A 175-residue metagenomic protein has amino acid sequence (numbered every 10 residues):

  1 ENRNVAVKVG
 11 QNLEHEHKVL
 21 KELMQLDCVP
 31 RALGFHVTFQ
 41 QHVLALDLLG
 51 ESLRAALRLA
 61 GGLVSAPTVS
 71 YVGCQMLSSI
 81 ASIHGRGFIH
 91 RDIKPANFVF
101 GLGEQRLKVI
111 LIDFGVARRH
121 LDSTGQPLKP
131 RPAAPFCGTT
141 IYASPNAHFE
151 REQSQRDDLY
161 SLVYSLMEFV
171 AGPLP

Functional and structural regions predicted by a protein language model:
E1-H15: ATP-binding glycine-rich loop module of kinase domains
V19-D27: Structural motif at the C-terminus of the N-lobe alphaC helix and the adjacent alphaC-beta4 loop of the Hanks-type
R31-H42: Short beta-strand micro-motifs within the conserved protein kinase catalytic domain, predominantly in the N-lobe
L49-L59: Structural motif in protein kinase domains
V72-G73: Activation segment signature within eukaryotic-like protein kinase domains
H84-L102: Catalytic-loop of the protein kinase fold
G101-C137: Activation segment/activation loop of eukaryotic-type protein kinase catalytic domains
A147-P175: Conserved C-lobe activation region of Hanks-type protein kinase-like domains
